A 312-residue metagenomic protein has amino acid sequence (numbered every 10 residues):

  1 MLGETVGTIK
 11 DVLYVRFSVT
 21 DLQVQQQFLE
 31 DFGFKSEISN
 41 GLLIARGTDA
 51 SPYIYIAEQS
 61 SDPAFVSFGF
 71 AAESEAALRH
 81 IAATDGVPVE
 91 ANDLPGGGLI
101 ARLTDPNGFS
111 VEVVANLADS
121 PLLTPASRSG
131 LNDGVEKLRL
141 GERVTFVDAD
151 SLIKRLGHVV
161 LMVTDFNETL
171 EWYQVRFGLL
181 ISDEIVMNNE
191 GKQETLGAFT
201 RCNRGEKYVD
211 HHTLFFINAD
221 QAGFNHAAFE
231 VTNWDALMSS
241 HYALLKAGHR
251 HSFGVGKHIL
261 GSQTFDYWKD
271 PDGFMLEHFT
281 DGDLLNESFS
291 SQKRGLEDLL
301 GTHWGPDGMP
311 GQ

Functional and structural regions predicted by a protein language model:
M1-Q23, S67-F68, P125-N167, L180 (+2 more regions): N-terminal beta-strand motif that seeds the catalytic metal site of vicinal oxygen chelate
L2-E4, D85-L152, G197-F199, G248-Q312: Vicinal oxygen chelate
G7-P52, L161-V209: Core segments of cupin and vicinal oxygen chelate
D11-T20, Q59-A83, D93, L99-F109 (+4 more regions): Vicinal oxygen chelate
A45-A50, Q59, L103-P106, T200-R204 (+1 more regions): Active-site beta-strand termini and strand-to-loop segments that position acidic
Y55-I56, E112, T213-F215: Conserved beta-strand in the GNAT
N167-G256, Q263, P271-D272: Structured core of small recognition/catalytic domains
